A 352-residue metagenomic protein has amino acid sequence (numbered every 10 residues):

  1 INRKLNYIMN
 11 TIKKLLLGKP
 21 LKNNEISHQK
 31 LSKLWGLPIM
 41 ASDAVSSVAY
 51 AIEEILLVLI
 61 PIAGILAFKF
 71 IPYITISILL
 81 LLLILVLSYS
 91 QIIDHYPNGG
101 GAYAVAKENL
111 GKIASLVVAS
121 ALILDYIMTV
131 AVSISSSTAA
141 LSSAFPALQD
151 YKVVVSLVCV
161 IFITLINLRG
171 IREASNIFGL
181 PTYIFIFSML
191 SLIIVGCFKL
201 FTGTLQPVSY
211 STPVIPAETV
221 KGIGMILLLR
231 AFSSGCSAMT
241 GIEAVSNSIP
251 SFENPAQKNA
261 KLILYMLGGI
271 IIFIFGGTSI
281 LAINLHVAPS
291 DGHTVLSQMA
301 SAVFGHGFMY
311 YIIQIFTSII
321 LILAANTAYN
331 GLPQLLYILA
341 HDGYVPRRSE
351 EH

Functional and structural regions predicted by a protein language model:
R3-I62, L87, N98, A104-I113 (+1 more regions): Membrane-interface "cap" regions at the ends of multi-pass membrane proteins
K13-K19, I71, L87-I113, S135-S143 (+6 more regions): Flexible loop linkers connecting adjacent transmembrane helices in multi-pass alpha-helical membrane transporters
Q29-M40, G111-I123, V155-V158, E218-F232 (+2 more regions): Select transmembrane alpha-helical segments in multipass membrane proteins
L56-K107, G111-A119, V132-C159, G268-G276: Extracellular loop-to-transmembrane helix junctions
S88-H95, S143-P146, V160-T182, N247-S251: Membrane-water interface regions at transmembrane-helix termini and the short interhelical loops of multi-pass membrane
G111, M266-G269, F273-L323, V345 (+1 more regions): TM-loop-TM module centered on a large, flexible mid-protein loop between adjacent transmembrane helices in multi-pass
I163-T202, I263-L267: Membrane-interface loop-to-helix entry segments
Y183, S188-T240: Helix-loop-helix junctions that connect adjacent transmembrane segments in multi-pass membrane transporters
